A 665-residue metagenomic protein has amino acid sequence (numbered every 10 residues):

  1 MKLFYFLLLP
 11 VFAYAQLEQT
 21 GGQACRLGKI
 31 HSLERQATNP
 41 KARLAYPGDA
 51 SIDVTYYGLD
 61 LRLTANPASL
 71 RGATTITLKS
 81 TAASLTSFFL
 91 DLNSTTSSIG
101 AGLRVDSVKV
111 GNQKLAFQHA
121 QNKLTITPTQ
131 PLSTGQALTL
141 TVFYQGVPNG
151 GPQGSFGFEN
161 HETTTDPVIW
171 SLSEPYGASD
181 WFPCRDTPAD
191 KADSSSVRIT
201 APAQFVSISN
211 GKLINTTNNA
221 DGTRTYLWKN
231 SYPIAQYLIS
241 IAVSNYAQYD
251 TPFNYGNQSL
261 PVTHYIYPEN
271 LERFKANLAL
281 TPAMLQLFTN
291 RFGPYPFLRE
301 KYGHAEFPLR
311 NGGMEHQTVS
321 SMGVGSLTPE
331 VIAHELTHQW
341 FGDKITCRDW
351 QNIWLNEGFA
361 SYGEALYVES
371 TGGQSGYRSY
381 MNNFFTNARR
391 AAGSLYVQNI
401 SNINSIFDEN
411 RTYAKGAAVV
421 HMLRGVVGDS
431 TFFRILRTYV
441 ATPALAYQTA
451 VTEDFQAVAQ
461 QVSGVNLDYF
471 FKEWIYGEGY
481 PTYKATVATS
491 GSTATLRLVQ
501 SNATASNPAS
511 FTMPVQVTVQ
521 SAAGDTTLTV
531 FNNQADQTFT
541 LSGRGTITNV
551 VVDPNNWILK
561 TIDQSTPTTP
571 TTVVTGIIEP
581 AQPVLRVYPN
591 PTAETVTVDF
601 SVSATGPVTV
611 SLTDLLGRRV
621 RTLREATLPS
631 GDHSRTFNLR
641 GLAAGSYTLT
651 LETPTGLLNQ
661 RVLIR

Functional and structural regions predicted by a protein language model:
M1-G22: Bacterial Sec-dependent N-terminal signal peptides
Q16-F292, G425-V427, A446, T489-A494 (+2 more regions): Acidic/His-enriched low-complexity segments
A101, V105-V108, Y483, S490-N533 (+2 more regions): Beta-strand-rich binding/interaction modules
N122-I126, L138, Q537-F539, G631-F637: Short strand-edge motifs at loop-to-beta-strand transitions and within beta-strands of extracellular beta-rich domains
T163, V197, N245-N352, G363 (+2 more regions): Juxtacatalytic substrate-recognition/specificity segment
E357-M422, V426, A444-A446: Acidic/His/Gly-enriched intrinsically disordered linker/tail segments that often contain short helix/coil "MoRF-like"
E409-L496: Amphipathic alpha-helical substructures
I578-Y588, T592-R665: C-terminal outer-membrane/trafficking sorting elements
